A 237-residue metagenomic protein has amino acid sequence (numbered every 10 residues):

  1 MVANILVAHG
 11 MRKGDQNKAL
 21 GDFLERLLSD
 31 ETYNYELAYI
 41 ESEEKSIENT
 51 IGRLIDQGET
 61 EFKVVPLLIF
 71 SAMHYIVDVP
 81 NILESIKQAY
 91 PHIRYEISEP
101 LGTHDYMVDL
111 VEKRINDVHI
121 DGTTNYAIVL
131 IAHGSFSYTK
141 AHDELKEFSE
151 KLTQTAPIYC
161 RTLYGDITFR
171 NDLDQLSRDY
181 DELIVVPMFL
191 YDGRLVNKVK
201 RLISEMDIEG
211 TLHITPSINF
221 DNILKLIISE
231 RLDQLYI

Functional and structural regions predicted by a protein language model:
M1-I237: Active-site-proximal alpha-helix that buttresses catalytic centers in soluble enzyme cores
